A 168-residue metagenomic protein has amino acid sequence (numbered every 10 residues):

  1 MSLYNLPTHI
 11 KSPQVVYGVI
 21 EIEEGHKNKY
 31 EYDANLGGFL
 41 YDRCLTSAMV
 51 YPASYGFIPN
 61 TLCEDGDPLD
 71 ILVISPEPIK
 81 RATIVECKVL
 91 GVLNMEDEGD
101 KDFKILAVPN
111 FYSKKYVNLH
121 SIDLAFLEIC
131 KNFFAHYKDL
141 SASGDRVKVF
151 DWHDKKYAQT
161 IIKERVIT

Functional and structural regions predicted by a protein language model:
M1-T168: Hydrophobic N-terminal alpha-helices or hydrophobic patches in metabolic proteins across all domains of life
